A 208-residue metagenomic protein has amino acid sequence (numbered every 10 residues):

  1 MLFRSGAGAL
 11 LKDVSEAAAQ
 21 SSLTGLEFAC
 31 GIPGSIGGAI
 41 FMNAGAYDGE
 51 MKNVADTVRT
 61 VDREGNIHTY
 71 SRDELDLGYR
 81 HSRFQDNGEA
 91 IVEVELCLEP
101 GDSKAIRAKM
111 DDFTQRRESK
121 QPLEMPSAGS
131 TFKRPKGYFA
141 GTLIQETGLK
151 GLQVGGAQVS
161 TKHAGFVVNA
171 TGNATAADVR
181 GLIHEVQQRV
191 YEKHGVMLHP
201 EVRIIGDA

Functional and structural regions predicted by a protein language model:
M1-L2: Short, small-residue-biased leader/transition segments that mark boundaries at the very start of proteins
S5-A7, G25-C30, T69-Y70: General beta-strand structural signal in soluble alpha/beta enzymes
S5-L23: A short, flexible low-complexity segment enriched in Lys/Arg and Gly/Pro that occurs in N-terminal basic tails
A7, C30-G37, A44, A128 (+3 more regions): Short glycine-rich loop/turn motifs that provide flexible caps or phosphate-binding loops at active sites
A18-D56, S127: A gly/ser-rich beta-alpha-beta helix-loop segment of oxidoreductase catalytic cores
V61-G181, E185-R189, K193-A208: Phosphate/pyrophosphate- and phosphate-bearing ligand-binding catalytic cores of soluble enzymes
